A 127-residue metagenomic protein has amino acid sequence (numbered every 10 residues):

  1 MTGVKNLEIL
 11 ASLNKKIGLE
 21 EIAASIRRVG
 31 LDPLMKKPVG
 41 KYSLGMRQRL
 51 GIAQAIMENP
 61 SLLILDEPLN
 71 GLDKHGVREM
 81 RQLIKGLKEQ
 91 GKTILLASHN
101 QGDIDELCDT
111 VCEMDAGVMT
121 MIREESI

Functional and structural regions predicted by a protein language model:
M1-L13: Q-loop/switch helix immediately C-terminal to the Walker
E8, I17-L34: Conserved ABC ATPase "signature" region
I52: Hydrophobic anchor residue at the start of the ABC signature
N59: Conserved catalytic motifs of ABC-family nucleotide-binding domains
L63-D66: Catalytic Walker B motif of ABC-type/P-loop ATPase nucleotide-binding domains
K74-H75: Helix N-cap at the start of a conserved alpha-helix in ABC-type nucleotide-binding domains
S98-H99: H-loop/switch region of ABC-family ATPase nucleotide-binding domains
